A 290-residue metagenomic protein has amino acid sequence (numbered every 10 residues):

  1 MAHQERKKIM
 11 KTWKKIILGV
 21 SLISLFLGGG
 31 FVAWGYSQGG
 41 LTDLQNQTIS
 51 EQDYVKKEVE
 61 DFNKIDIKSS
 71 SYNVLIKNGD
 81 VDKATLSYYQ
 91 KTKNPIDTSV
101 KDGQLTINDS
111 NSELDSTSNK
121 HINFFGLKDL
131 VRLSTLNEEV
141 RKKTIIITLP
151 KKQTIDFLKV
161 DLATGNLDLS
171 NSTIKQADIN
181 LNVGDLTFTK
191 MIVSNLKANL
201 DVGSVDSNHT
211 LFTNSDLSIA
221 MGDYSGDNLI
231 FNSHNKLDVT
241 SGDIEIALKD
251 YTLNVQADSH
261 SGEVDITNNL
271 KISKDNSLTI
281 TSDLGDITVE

Functional and structural regions predicted by a protein language model:
A2-D66, S71-L162, T173-N180, K197 (+3 more regions): Acidic (Asp/Glu) and glycine-rich low-complexity loops/linkers that are typically intrinsically disordered
D53, I146-I147, N166, S204 (+2 more regions): Short leucine-rich amphipathic alpha-helices used at interfaces
G165-N166, D185: Internal active-site segments that recognize and position negatively charged phosphoryl groups and nucleotide moieties
T189-E290: Short, surface-exposed interaction patches in beta-rich subdomains that mediate adhesion/assembly near membranes
